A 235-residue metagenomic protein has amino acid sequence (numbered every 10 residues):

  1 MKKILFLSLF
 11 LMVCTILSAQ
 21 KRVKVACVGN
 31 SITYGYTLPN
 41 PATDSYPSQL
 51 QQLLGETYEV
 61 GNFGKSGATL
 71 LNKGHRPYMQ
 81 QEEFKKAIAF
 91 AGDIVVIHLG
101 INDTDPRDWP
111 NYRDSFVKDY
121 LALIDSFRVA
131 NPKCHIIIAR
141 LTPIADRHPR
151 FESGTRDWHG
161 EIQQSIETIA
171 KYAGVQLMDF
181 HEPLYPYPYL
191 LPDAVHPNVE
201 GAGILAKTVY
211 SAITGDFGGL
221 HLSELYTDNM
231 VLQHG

Functional and structural regions predicted by a protein language model:
M1-K21: Bacterial Sec-dependent N-terminal signal peptides
K21, L38, L141-G218: Catalytic His-Asp segment of secreted/periplasmic serine-dependent ester chemistry enzymes
R22-C27, I32-L121, D157: Conserved SGNH/GDSL esterase-like catalytic core that processes O-acyl groups on lipids and polysaccharides
L54, A130-P132, Y172-A173: Helix C-cap/helix->beta junction micro-motif
H98-T104, D125-G160: Active-site segments of SGNH/GDSL-like serine hydrolases that catalyze O-acetyl group transfer/hydrolysis on lipids
S115-K118, A122-V129, E161-T168: Alpha-helical scaffolding segments of alpha/beta enzyme cores, especially the outer helices of TIM-barrel or partial
L225-T227: Surface-exposed, proline-enriched loop/turn segments that connect beta strands in immunoglobulin-like
N229-G235: Short, solvent-exposed loop/linker segments at the N-terminal edge of repeated beta-sheet extracellular domains
